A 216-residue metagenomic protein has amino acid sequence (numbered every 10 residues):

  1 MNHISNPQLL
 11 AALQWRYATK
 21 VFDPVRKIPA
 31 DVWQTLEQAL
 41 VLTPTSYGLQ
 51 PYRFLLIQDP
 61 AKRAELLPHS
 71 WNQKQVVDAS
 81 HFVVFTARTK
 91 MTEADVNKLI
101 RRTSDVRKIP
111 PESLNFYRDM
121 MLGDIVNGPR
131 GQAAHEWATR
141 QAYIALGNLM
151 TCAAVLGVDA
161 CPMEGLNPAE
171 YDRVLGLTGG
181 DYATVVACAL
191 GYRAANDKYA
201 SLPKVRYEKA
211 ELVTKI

Functional and structural regions predicted by a protein language model:
M1-I216: Acidic, surface-exposed loops and disordered segments
